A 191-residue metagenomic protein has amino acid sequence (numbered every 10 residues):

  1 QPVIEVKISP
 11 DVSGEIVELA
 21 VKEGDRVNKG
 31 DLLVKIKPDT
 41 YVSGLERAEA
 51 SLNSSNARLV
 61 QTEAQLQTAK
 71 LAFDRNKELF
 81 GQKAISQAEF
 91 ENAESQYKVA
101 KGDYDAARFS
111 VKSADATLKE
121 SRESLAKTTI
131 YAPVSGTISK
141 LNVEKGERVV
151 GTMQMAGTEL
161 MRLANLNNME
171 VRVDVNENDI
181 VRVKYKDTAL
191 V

Functional and structural regions predicted by a protein language model:
Q1-S54, Q82-E89, L141-E144, V175-D179: Long, amphipathic coiled-coil "stalk"/hairpin helices in large membrane-associated assemblies
E5, K127, L160: Conserved catalytic core of two-component sensor histidine kinases, primarily the HATPase_c ATP-binding
D11, V42, R108-R148, N167-N168 (+1 more regions): Elongated periplasmic alpha-helical coiled-coil
S13-V17, D25-S51, T117-S124, E147-M169 (+1 more regions): Short hydrophobic beta/alpha edge segments that flank linear recognition/processing sites
G14, K83, G136, V183-K186: Conserved G/P- and acidic residue-centered "switch" motifs that form tight phosphate/ATP-binding loops in soluble
T40-E123, L141, V171: Alpha-helical coiled-coil segments
M169-V191: Surface-exposed connector loops and short turns at secondary-structure junctions
